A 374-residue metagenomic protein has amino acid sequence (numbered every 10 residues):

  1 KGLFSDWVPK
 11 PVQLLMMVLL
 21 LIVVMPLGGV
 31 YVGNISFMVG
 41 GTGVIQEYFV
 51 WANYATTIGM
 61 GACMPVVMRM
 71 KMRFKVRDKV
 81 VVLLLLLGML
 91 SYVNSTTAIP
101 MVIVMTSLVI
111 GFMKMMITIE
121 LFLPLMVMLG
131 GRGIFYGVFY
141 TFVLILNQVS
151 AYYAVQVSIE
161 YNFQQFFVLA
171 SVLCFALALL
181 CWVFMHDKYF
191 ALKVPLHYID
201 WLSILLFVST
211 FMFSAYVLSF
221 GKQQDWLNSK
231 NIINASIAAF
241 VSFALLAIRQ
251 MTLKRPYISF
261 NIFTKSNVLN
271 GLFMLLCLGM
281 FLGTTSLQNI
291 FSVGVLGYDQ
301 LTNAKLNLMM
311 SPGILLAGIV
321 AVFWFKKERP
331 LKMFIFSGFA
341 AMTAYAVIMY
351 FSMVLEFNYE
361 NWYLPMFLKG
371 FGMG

Functional and structural regions predicted by a protein language model:
P11-L27, Y31-S36, N53, M68 (+1 more regions): 12-transmembrane solute porter fold
Y31, G59-M64, I117, L146-A151 (+2 more regions): Discrete transmembrane alpha-helix packing/kink hotspots characteristic of Major Facilitator Superfamily-like secondary
N34-C63: Extracellular/periplasmic helix-loop-helix junction of adjacent transmembrane segments in MFS-like secondary
G43, K75, V93-M101, G297 (+1 more regions): Helix-breaking motifs and short loop linkers at transmembrane-helix boundaries and internal kinks in secondary membrane
G43-V50, G137, S229-A235, Q300-L308: Small-residue hotspots at the loop-to-helix junctions and early N-terminal turns of transmembrane alpha-helices
T56-I58, L144-L146, S311-G313: Short hydrophobic/small-residue motifs within alpha-helical transmembrane segments of multi-pass transporter-like
M64-W201: Helix-loop-helix hairpins in multi-pass membrane proteins, especially solute transporters
E160-F273: Hydrophobic transmembrane-helix bundles of small-molecule transporters
